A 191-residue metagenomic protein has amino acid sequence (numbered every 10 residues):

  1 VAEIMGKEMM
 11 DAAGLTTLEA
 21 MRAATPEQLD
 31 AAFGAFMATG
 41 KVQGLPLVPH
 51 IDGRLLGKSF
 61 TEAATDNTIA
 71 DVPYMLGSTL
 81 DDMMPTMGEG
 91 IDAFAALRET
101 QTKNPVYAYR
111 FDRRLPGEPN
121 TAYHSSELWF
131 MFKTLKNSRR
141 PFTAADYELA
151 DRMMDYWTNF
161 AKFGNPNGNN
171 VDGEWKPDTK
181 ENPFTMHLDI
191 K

Functional and structural regions predicted by a protein language model:
V1-L15, A23-A24, Q28-A35, E62-K191: C-terminal helix-and-tail extensions that cap enzymatic domains
A38-A63: Mobile cap/lid helix-loop segments that gate and shape the active-site cleft of serine hydrolases
